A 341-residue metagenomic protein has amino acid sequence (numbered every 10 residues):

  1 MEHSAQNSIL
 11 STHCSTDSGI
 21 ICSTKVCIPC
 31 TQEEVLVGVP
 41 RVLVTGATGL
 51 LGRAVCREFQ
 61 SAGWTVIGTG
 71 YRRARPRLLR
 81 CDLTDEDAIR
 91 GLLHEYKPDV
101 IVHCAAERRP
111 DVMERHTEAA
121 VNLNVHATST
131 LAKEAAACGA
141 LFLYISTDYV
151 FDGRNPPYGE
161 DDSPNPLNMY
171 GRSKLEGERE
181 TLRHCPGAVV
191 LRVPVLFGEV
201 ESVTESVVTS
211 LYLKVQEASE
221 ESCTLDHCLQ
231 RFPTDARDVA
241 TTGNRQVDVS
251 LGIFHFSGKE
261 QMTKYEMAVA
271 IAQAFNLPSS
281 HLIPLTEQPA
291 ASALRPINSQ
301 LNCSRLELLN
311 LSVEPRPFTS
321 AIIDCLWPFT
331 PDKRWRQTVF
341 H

Functional and structural regions predicted by a protein language model:
E2, T12, D17-E34, R316-H341: Amphipathic terminal alpha-helices
P29-T31, E107-P110, R115, I145-N168: Active-site "gating" loop of Rossmann-like NAD(P)-dependent oxidoreductase/epimerase domains
L36-S61: N-terminal Rossmann NAD(P)H-binding glycine-rich loop of SDR-like oxidoreductase domains
L83-L123: NAD(P)H-binding glycine-rich loop region in Rossmannoid oxidoreductase-like domains and their noncatalytic homologs
Y96, R115-L143: NAD(P)-cofactor binding segment of oxidoreductase domains
N122, H126-T130, V150-L191, V195-E201 (+1 more regions): Catalytic helix-loop patch of NAD(P)-dependent Rossmann-fold dehydrogenases
R179-R231, R237-D238, N244: NAD(P)-dependent short-chain dehydrogenase/reductase
V239-A291, I297, L326, K333-H341: Mid/C-terminal beta-alpha module of Rossmann-like enzyme folds, strongest in SDR-family dehydrogenases/epimerases
